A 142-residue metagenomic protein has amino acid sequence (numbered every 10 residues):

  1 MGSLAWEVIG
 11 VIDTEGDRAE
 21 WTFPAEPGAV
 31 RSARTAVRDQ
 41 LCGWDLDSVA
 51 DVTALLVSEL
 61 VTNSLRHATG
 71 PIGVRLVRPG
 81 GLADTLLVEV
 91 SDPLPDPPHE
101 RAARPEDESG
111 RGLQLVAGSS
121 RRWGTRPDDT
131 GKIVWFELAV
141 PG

Functional and structural regions predicted by a protein language model:
M1-E20, L65-G142: Conserved beta-strand-loop-beta-strand hairpin that lines the nucleotide-binding pocket of ATP/GTP-utilizing enzymes
E20-T35: STAS-typified acidic loop motif
W21-F23, D45-D47, P97: A short, structure-level motif marking secondary-structure boundaries and short turns
P27-V30, A50, L87, L113: Short, structured helix-loop boundary elements
R31-S58: Conserved short strand/loop->alpha-helix "switch" segment adjacent to the catalytic nucleotide/phosphoryl-transfer site
